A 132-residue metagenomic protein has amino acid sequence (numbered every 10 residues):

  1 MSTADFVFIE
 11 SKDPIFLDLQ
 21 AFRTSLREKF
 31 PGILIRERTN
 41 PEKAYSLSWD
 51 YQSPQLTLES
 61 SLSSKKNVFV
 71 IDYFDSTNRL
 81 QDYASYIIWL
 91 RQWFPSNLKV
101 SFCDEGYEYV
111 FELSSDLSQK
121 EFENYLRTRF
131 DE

Functional and structural regions predicted by a protein language model:
M1, I15, R23, R38 (+3 more regions): Short linear sequence motifs
M1-L34: Short, extreme N-terminal segment that most often corresponds to the first beta-strand
D5, Y45, N67-F69: Short beta-strand micro-motifs in enzyme catalytic cores
F8, P41-L47, E108-V110: Low-complexity, flexible helical/coil segments
A21-K65: A contiguous binding-surface segment within folded domains or other stable secondary-structure elements
D50-E132: Charged interaction segments
